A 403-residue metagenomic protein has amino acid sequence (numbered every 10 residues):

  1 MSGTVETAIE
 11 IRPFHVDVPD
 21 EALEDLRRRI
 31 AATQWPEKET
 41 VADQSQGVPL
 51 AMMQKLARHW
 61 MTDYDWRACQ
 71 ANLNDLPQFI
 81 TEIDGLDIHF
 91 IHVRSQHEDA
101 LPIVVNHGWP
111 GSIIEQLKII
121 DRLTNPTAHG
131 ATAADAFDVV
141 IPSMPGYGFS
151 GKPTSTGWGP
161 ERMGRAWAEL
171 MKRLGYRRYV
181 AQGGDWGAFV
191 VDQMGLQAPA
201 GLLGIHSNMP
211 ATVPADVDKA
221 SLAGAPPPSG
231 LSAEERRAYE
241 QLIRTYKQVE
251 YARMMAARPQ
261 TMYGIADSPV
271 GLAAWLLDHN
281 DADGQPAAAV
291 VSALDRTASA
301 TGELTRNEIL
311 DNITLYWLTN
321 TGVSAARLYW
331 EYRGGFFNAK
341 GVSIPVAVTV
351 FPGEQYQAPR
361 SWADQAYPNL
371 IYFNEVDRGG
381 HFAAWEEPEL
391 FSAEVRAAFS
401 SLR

Functional and structural regions predicted by a protein language model:
S2-E24, R29-I30, Q34, A200-T314: Alpha/beta-hydrolase
A22-R94, E308, W317-N320, S324-F337: Non-catalytic accessory segments flanking enzyme active sites
W66-A68, H129-A131, V140, M144-W158 (+1 more regions): Glycine-rich "HGGG/HGxG" loop immediately N-terminal to the catalytic nucleophile of the alpha/beta-hydrolase
A100-G108: Short beta-strand element of the alpha/beta-hydrolase
W109-D121: The serine-hydrolase catalytic nucleophile loop
R122, P126-A128, R177-P226: Conserved hydrolase catalytic core segment
E161-Y179: Conserved acidic catalytic loop of the alpha/beta-hydrolase fold
M254-R403: C-terminal subdomain of alpha/beta-hydrolase-fold enzymes, centered on the catalytic histidine and its supporting
